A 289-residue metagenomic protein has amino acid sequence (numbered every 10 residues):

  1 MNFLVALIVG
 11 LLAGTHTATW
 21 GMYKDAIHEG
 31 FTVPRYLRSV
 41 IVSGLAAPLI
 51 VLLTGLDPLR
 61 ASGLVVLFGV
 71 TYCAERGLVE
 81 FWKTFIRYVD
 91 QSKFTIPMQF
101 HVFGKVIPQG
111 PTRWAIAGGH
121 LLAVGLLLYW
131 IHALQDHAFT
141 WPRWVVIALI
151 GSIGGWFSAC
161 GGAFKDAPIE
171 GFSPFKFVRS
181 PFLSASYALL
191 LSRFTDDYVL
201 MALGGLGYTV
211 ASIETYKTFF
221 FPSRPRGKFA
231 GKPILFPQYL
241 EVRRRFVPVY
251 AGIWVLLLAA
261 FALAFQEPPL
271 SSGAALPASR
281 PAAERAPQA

Functional and structural regions predicted by a protein language model:
M1-V5, D25-R35, T54-L67, I131-L149 (+2 more regions): Membrane-helix interface and helix-disruption motif detector
V5-A26, S152-G162: N-terminal signal-anchor/start-transfer transmembrane helix
R38-L56, R179-S192: A generic, lipid-embedded transmembrane alpha helix
V70-V79, I153-F157, G205-Y216: Alpha-helical transmembrane segments and their membrane-interface exit regions
K83-P97, K165-G171, T195, K217-P233: A cytosolic-side transmembrane-helix exit/cap motif
P97-P168: Generic multipass alpha-helical transmembrane bundles of integral membrane proteins
T112-Y129, R243-E267: Final/C-terminal transmembrane alpha-helix of multipass membrane proteins
P269-A289: Low-complexity, proline/glycine-enriched hydrophobic segments characteristic of transmembrane helices
